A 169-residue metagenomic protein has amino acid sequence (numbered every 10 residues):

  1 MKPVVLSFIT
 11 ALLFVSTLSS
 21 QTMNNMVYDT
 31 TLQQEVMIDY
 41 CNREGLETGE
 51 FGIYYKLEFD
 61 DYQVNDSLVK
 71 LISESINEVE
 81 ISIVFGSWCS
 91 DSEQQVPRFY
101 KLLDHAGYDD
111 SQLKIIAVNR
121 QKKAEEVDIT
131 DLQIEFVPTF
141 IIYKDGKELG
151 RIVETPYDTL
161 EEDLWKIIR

Functional and structural regions predicted by a protein language model:
M1-N24: Bacterial Sec-dependent N-terminal signal peptides
S19-S75, W165-R169: Non-globular targeting/processing and membrane-anchoring segments
S73-H105: Local sequence-structure signature of Cys/Sec-based thiol-disulfide redox active-site neighborhoods
S75, Q133-F136: Extracellular/periplasmic catalytic domains that process cell-envelope and extracellular macromolecules
I81-G86, D110-A124: Thiol-based oxidoreductase modules, predominantly thioredoxin-like and allied folds used for disulfide exchange
Q121-I134: Short Fe-S-cluster ligation motifs
F136, I142-R169: Non-catalytic, surface beta->alpha helical segment in thiol-disulfide oxidoreductase systems
